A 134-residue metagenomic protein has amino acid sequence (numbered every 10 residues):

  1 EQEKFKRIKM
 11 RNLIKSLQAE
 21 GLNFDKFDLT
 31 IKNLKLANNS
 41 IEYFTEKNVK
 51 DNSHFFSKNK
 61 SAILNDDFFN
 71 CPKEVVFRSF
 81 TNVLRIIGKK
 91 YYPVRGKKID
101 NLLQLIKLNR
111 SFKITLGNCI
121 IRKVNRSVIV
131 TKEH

Functional and structural regions predicted by a protein language model:
E1-L13: Core alpha/beta nucleotide-donor-binding catalytic domains of modification enzymes
N12, A19-E20, D25, L29-H134: AMP-forming adenylation/ATP pyrophosphatase catalytic core
